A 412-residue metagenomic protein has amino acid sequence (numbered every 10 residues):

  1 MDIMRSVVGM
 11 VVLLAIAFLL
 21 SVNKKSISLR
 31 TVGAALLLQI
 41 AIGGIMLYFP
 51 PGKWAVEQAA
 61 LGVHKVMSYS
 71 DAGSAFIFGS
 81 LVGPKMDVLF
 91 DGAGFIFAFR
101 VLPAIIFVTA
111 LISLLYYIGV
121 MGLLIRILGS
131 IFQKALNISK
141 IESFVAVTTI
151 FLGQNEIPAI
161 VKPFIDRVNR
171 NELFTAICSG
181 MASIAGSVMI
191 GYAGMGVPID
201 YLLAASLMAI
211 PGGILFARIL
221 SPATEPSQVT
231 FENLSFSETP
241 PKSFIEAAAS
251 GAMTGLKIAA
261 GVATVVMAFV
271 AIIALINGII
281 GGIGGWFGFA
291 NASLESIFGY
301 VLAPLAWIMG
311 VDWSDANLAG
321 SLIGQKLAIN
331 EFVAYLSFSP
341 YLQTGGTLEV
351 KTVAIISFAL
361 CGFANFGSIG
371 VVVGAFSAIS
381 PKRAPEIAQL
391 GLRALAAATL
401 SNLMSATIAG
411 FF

Functional and structural regions predicted by a protein language model:
M1-V11, R100, I177, A292-S293 (+1 more regions): Structural signature of hydrophobic alpha-helical transmembrane segments
G9-L20, A35-L47, I105-L114, S183-G191 (+5 more regions): Hydrophobic core segments of alpha-helical transmembrane domains in multi-pass membrane transport and ion-translocation
I45-L81, T230, I276-V301, S314-L322: Interfacial/capping segments of alpha-helical transmembrane domains
S68-I138: Hydrophobic alpha-helical hairpins/lids featuring a short glycine-rich hinge
R126-I160, P226-A247, A292-F298, K326-L327: Juxtamembrane inter-helical linkers in multi-pass membrane proteins
A135-A193, G320-I408: Alpha-helical membrane segments and immediately flanking helix-loop junctions that form or couple to the substrate/ion
L207-I258: Long, contiguous bundles of hydrophobic transmembrane helices that form the permeation core of multi-pass
M253-T344: Transmembrane helical segments that form the transport core of multi-pass membrane transport proteins
